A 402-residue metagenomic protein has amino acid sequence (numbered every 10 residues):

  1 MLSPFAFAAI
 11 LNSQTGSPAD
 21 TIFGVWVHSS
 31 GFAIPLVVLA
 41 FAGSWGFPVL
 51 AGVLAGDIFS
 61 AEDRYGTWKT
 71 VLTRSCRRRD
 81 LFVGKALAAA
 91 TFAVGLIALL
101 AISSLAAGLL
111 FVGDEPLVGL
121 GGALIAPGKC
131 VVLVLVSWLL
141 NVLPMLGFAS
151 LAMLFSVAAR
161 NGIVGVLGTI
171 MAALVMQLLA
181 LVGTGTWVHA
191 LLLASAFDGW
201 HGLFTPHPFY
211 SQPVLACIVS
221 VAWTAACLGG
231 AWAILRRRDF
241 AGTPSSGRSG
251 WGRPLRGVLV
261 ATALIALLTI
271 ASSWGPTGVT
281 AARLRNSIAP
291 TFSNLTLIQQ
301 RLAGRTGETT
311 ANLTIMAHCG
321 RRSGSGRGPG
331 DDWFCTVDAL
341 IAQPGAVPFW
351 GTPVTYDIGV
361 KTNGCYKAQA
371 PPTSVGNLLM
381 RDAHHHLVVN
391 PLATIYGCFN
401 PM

Functional and structural regions predicted by a protein language model:
M1, L203-T269: Alpha-helical transmembrane segments of multi-pass membrane transporters/translocases
L2-V53, V83-M153, V157, W200 (+1 more regions): Secretory targeting signals
A6-Q14, A263-T291: C-terminal region of N-terminal signal peptides and the immediate post-cleavage residues of exported proteins
A6-Q14, G162-S195: Transmembrane helix segments
G52-T70, A86: Transmembrane helix boundary and interhelical loop/hinge segments in multi-pass membrane proteins
L72-R77: Short helix-to-coil transition segments within interhelical loops that connect adjacent transmembrane helices
V188, P329-M402: Extracytosolic low-complexity repeat regions of secreted or lipid-anchored proteins
G275-R321: Short, non-transmembrane alpha-helical segments in secretory-pathway proteins
